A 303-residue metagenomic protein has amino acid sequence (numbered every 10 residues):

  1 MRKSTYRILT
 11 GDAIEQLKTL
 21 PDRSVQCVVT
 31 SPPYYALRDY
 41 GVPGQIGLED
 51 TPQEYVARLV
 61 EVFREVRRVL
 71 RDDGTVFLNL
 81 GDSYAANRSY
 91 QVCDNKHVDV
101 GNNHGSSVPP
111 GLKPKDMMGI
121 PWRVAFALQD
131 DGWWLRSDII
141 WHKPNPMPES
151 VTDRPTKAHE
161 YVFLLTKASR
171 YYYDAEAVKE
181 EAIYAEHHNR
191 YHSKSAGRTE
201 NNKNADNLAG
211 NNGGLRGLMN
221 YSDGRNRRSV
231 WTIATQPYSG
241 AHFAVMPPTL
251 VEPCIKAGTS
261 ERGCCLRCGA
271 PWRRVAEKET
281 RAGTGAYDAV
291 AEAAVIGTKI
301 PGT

Functional and structural regions predicted by a protein language model:
R2-T303: Core catalytic lobe of class I
